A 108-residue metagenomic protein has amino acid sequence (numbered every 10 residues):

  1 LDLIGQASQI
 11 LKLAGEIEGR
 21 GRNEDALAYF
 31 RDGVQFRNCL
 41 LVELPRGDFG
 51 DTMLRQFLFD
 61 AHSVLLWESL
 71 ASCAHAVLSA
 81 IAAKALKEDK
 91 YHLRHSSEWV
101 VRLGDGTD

Functional and structural regions predicted by a protein language model:
L1, P45-C73: Alpha-helical bundle segments that constitute or directly flank the non-heme di-iron/ferroxidase center
D2-F30, S96-V101: Conserved alpha-helical segments that form or flank metal/cofactor-binding pockets of metalloenzymes
D2-G5, R55, K84-Y91: DHp/HisKA dimerization-phosphoacceptor four-helix bundle of two-component histidine kinases and homologous
Q6, I10, F59-L66, H92-S96: Amphipathic, well-ordered alpha-helical segments in soluble domains
F30-Q56, L103-T107: Acidic/His metal-coordination segments adjacent to aromatic residues that form catalytic metal sites in metalloenzymes
R37-C39, S63-V64, E68, V77-L78 (+1 more regions): Short secondary-structure boundary segments
V77-D108: A contiguous pocket-lining binding segment that forms or flanks enzyme active sites
